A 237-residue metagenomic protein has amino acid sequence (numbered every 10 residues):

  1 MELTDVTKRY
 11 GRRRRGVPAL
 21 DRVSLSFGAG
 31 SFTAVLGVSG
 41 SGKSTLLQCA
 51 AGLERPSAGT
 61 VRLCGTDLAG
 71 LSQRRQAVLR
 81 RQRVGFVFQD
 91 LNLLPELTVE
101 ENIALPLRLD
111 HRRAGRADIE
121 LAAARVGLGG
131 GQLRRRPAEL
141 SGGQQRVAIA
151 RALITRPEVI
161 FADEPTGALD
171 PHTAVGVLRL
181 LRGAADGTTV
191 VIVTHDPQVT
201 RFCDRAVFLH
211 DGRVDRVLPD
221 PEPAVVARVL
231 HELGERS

Functional and structural regions predicted by a protein language model:
R14-V17, L68-G85, L109, A184-D186 (+1 more regions): ABC ATPase NBD coupling module
A51: Helix-to-loop junction immediately C-terminal to a conserved catalytic motif
G59-D67: Conserved ABC transporter NBD signature motif
D67, R116-G131: Conserved ABC ATPase "signature" region
L97-L105: Short coil-to-helix segment of the ABC ATPase nucleotide-binding domain corresponding to the Q-loop/switch region
R136-L140, Q144-Q145: Conserved ABC ATPase signature
L153-I154: ABC ATPase C-loop
I160-D163: Catalytic Walker B motif of ABC-type/P-loop ATPase nucleotide-binding domains
